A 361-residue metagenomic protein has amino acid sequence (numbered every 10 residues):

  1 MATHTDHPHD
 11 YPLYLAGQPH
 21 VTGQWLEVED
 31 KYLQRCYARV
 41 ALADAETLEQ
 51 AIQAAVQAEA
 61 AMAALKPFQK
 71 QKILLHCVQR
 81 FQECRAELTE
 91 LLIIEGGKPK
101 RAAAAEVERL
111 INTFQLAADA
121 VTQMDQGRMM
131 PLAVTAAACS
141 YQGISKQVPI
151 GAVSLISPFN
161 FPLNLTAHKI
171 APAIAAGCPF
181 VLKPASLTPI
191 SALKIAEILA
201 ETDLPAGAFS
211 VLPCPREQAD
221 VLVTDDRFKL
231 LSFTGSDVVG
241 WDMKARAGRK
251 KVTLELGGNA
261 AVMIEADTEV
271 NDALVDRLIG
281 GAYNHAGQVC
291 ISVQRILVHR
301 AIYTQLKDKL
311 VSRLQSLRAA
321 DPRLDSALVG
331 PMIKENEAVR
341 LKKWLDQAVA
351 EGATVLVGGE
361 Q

Functional and structural regions predicted by a protein language model:
M1-R39, K72, H76, M124-I156 (+3 more regions): Terminal low-complexity tails and localization/encapsulation signals of metabolic enzymes
K31-K100, V121, A301, R313-S316: N-terminal alpha-helical segment of soluble enzymes
Q34, K70, L92, F114 (+7 more regions): Residue-level signal for inorganic ion chemistry
E49-I52, Q71-V78, R85, T89 (+8 more regions): Hydrophobic face of alpha-helices
E59, A63, V78-R85, T89 (+14 more regions): Structural signal for hydrophobic packing residues in well-ordered secondary-structure cores of soluble enzyme domains
A63, K72-A167: N-terminal Rossmann NAD(P)-binding subdomain characteristic of aldehyde/semialdehyde dehydrogenases
R128-A273: Rossmann-like NAD(P) dinucleotide-binding subdomain of oxidoreductase/dehydrogenase enzymes
V238-Q361: ALDH superfamily catalytic-core signature
